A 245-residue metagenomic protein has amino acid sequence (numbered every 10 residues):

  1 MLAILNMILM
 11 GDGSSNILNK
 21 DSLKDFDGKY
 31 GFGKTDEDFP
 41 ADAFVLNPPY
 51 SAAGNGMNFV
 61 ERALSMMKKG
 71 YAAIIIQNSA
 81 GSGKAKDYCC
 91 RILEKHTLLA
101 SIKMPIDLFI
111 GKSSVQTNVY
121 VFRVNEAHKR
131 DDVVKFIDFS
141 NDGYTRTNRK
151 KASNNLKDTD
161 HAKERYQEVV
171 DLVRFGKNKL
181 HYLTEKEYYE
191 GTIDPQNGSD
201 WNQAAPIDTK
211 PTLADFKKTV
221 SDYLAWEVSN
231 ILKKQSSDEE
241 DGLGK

Functional and structural regions predicted by a protein language model:
M1-D38: S-adenosyl-L-methionine
G31, D36-D38, D42-K245: A conserved structural/catalytic subdomain of Rossmann-like adenosyl-cofactor enzymes
